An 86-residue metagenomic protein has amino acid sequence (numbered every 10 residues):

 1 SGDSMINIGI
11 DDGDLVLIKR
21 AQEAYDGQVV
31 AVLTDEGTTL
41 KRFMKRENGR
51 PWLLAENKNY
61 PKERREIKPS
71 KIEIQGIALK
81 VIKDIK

Functional and structural regions predicted by a protein language model:
S1-K86: Acidic/glycine-rich C-terminal interaction modules and beta/coil loop segments that lie outside canonical DNA-binding
